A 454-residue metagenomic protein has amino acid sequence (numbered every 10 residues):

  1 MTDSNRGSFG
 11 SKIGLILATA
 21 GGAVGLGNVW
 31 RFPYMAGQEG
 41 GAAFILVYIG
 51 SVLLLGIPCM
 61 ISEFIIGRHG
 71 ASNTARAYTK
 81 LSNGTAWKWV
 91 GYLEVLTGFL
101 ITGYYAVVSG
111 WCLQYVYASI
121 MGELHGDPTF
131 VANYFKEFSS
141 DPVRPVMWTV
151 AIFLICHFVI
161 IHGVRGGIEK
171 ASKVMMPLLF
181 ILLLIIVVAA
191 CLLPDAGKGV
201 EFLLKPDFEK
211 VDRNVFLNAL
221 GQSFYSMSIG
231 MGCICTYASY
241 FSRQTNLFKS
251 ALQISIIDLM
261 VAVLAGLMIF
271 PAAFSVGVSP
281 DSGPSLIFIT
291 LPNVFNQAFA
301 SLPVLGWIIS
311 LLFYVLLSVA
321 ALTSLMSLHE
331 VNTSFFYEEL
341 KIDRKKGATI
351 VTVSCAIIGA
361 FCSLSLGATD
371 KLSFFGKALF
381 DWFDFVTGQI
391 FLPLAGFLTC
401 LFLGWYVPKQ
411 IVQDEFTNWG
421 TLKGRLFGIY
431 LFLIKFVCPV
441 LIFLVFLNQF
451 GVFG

Functional and structural regions predicted by a protein language model:
M1-D3, R76, S109-S140, Y240-Q244 (+6 more regions): Helix-loop-helix connectors at the membrane interface of multi-pass transporters/channels
M1-W30, C59-F64, R68-L81, T85-Y92 (+2 more regions): Membrane-interface "cap" regions at the ends of multi-pass membrane proteins
T2-N5, F9, E169, K173-L322 (+1 more regions): Membrane-embedded translocation segments of transport machinery
D3-S8, Y34-E39, H69, T74-L93 (+7 more regions): Inter-helical loop and helix-membrane interface segments of multi-pass membrane transporters/permeases
S8, G14, G22, V146-M147 (+5 more regions): Loop-to-transmembrane helix boundary motifs in multi-pass membrane proteins
G10-I13, L17-G27, I101-T102, A106 (+5 more regions): Hydrophobic, membrane-embedded alpha-helices of multi-pass small-molecule transporters
G14-S51, A238, K249-L252, I256-L259 (+1 more regions): Transmembrane helix-boundary motif of multi-pass solute transporters/channels
A378-F402, K423-G454: A generic transmembrane alpha-helix motif of multi-pass inner-membrane proteins
